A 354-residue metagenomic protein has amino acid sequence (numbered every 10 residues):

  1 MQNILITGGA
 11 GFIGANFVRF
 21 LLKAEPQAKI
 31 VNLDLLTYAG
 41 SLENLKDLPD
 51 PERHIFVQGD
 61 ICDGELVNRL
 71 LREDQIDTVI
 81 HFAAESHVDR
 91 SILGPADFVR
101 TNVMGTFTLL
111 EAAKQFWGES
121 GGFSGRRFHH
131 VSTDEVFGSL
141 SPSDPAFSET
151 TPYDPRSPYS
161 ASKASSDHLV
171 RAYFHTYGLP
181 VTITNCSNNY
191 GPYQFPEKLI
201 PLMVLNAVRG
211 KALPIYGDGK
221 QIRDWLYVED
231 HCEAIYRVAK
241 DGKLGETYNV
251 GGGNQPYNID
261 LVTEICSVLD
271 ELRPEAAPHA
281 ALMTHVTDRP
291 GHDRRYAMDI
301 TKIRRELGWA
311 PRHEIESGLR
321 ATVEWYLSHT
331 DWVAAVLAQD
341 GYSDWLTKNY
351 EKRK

Functional and structural regions predicted by a protein language model:
M1-N189, A239, A321, H329 (+1 more regions): N-terminal Rossmann-like NAD(P)+-binding domain of SDR-like oxidoreductases, especially those catalyzing
I4-L5, A24, I30, G59-C62 (+2 more regions): C-terminal substrate-binding subdomain of Rossmann-fold SDR/epimerase-dehydratase oxidoreductases
L36, N188-G191, Q221-I222, R289-P290: Short histidine/acidic/glycine/proline-rich micro-motifs that form metal- and phosphate-coordinating active-site loops
L42-L45, L140-S143, Q194-E197, L261-T263 (+1 more regions): Short aromatic-enriched loop/helix-cap "lid" or pocket-rim segments at secondary-structure transitions that line
L66, D97, M104, F195-L199 (+2 more regions): Residue-level recognition of oxygen-bearing side chains
D144, P155-S162, P192, P196-I200 (+1 more regions): The catalytic Tyr-centered alpha-helix of NAD(P)H-dependent dehydrogenases
S165, L169, Y173, M203 (+2 more regions): Hydrophobic alpha-helix immediately C-terminal to the catalytic Tyr-X-X-X-Lys motif of short-chain
